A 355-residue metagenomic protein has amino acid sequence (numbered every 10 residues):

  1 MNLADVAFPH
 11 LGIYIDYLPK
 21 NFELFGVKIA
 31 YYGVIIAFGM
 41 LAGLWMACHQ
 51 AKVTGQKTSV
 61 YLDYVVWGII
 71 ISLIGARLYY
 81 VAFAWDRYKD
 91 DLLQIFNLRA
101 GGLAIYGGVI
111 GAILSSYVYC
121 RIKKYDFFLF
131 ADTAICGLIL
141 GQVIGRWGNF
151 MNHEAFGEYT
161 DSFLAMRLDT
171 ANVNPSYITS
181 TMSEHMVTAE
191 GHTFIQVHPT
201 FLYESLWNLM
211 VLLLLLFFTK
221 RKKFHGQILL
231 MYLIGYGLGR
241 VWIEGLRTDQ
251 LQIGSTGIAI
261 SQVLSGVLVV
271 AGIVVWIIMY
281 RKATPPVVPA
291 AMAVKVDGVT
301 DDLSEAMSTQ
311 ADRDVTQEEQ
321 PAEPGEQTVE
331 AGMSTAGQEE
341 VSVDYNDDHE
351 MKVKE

Functional and structural regions predicted by a protein language model:
M1-E355: A feature for loop-to-transmembrane-helix boundaries and adjacent hydrophobic helices in multi-pass integral membrane
